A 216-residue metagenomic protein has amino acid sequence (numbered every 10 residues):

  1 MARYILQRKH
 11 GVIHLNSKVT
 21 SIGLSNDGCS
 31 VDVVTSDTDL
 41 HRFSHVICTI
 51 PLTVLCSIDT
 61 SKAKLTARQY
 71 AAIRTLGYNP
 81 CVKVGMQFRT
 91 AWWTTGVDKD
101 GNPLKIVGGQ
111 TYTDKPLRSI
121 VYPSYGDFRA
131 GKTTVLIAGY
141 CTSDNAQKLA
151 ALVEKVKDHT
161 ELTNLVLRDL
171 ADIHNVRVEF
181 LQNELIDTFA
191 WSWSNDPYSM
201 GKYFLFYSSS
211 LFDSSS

Functional and structural regions predicted by a protein language model:
M1-H45, T49: Helical element adjacent to the flavin cofactor pocket in flavoenzyme catalytic cores
V12, N16, N79, H159-T163 (+1 more regions): Generic preference for well-ordered alpha-helical elements
L15, T94-G101: Acidic/polar loop patches that form or flank catalytic/metal-binding clefts of enzymes that bind anionic ligands
S30, D98-S216: Conserved flavin/dinucleotide-binding core of flavoenzymes
H45-R68, V82-Q87, T95: Flavin (primarily FAD) binding-site architecture
Q69-R74, S214-S215: Short, P/G- and charge-enriched loop/turn segments at secondary-structure junctions
I73-G77, Q110-Y112: Short Gly/Pro-enriched turn/cap motifs at secondary-structure boundaries
Q87-R89, C141: Solvent-exposed residues in well-ordered beta-strands and their adjoining turns, especially edge/terminal strands
